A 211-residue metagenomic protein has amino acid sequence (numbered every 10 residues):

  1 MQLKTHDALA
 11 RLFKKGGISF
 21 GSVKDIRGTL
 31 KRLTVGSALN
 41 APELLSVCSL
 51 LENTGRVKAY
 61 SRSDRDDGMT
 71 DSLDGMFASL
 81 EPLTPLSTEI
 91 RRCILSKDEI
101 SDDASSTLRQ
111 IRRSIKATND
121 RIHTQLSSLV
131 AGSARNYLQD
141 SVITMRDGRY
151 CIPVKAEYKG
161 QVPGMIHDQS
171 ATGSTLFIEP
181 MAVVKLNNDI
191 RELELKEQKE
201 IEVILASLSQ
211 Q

Functional and structural regions predicted by a protein language model:
M1-T107, I111: Conserved amphipathic alpha-helical "coupling/scaffold" segments that transmit conformational changes between domains
T5, I90, I115-T118, I122-Q125 (+3 more regions): Non-transmembrane amphipathic alpha-helical segments
F13, R62, M69, L126 (+3 more regions): Coiled-coil heptad-register positions
K31, R91, L95, H123 (+4 more regions): Signal for well-folded cores of large energy- and translation-related assemblies
E99-S114, K199-Q211: Charged, surface-exposed helical/loop "interaction arms" that form contiguous linear patches used for dimerization
R109-Y158: Extended, Lys/Arg-enriched charged tracts that mediate electrostatic binding to polyanionic substrates
V142, R146-F177, N187: SMC-family hinge/dimerization module
M181-S207: Internal alpha/beta scaffold segment
